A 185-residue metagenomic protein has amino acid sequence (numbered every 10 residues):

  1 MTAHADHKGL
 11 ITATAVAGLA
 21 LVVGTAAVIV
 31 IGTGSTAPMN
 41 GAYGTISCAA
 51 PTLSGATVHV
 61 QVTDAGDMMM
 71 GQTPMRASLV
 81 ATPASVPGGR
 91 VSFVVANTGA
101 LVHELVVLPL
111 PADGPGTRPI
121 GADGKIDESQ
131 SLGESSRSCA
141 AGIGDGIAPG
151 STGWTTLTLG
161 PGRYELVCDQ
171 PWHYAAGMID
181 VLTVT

Functional and structural regions predicted by a protein language model:
T2-L19: N-terminal export and membrane-targeting signals
G24-S47: C-terminal region of N-terminal signal peptides and the immediate post-cleavage residues of exported proteins
G32-T36, K125-E128, G153-T155: Short, intrinsically disordered, charge-biased short linear motifs at domain edges
N40-G41, S54-G55, P87, A100-L101 (+2 more regions): Extracellular/periplasmic metallocenter environments
A50-S92: N-terminal edge beta-strand
V62-M69, A100-H103, A112-D113, G133 (+1 more regions): Histidine-centered copper-binding motifs that mark active-site loops of extracellular/periplasmic copper enzymes
V95-G99: Asparagine-centered strand-capping/turn motif at beta-strand->loop junctions
V106-G142: The feature marks short-to-medium sequence segments in extracytoplasmic or secretory-pathway proteins
